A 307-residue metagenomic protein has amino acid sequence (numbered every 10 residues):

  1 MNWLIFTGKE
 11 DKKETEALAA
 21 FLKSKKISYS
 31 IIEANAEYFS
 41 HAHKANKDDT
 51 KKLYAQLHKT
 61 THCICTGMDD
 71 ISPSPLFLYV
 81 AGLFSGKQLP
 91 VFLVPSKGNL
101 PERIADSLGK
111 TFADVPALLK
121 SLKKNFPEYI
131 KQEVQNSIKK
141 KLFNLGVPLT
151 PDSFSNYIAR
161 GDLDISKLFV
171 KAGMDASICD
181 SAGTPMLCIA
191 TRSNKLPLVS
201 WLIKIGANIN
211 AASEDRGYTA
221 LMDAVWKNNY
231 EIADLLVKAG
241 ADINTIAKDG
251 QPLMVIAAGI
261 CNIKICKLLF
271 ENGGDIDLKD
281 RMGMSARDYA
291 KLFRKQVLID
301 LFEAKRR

Functional and structural regions predicted by a protein language model:
M1-T60: Conserved N-terminal substructure of TIR/SEFIR domains
D69-G86: Conserved TIR/SEFIR loop-to-helix hotspot centered on a Trp-containing motif with a nearby acidic residue
L100-K167: C-terminal interaction surface of TIR/SEFIR-family domains
V147, D180, S213-E214, A247 (+1 more regions): Ankyrin repeat boundary/linker residues
T150, G183, R216-G217, G250 (+1 more regions): Start-of-repeat signature of ankyrin repeats
N156-G161, I189-K195, D223-N229, I256-N262 (+1 more regions): Ankyrin repeat A-helix N-terminal signature
D162-V170, K195-I203, N229-V237, N262-F270 (+1 more regions): Ankyrin repeat structural motif
